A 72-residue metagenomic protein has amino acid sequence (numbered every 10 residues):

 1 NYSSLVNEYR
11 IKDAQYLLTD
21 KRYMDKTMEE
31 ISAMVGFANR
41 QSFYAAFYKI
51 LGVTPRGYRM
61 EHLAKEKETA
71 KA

Functional and structural regions predicted by a protein language model:
N1-A38, E61-A72: Terminal helix-turn-helix DNA-binding modules in bacterial transcription factors
M28, T54-P55: A generic structural signal for ordered secondary structure
R40-Q41, R56: Key DNA-contact positions within bacterial/archaeal DNA-binding proteins
S42-F43, F47: Short hydrophobic/aromatic patch on the recognition helix
K49-I50, E61: Alpha-helical DNA-recognition elements
